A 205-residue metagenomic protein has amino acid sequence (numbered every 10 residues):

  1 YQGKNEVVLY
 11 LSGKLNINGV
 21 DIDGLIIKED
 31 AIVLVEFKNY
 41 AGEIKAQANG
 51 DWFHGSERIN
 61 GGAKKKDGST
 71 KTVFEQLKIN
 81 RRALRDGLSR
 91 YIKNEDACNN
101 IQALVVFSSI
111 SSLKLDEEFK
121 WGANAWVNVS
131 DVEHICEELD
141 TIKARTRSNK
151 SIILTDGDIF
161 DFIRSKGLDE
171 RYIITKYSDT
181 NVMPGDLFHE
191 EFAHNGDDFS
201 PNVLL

Functional and structural regions predicted by a protein language model:
Y1-D21, I26-V33, K38-A48, F53-L205: Surface-exposed interaction regions that form or flank ligand-binding interfaces
